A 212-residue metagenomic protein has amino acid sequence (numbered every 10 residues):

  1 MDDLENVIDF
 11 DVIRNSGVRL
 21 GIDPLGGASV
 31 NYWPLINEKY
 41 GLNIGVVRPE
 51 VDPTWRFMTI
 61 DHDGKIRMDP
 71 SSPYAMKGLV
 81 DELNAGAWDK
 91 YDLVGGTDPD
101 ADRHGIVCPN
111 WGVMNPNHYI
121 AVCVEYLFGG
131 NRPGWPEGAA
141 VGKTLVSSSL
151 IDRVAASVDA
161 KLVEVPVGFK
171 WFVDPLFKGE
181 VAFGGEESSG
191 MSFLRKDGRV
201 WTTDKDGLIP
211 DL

Functional and structural regions predicted by a protein language model:
M1-L212: Phosphate-binding chemistry for phosphorylated carbohydrates and sugar-nucleotides
